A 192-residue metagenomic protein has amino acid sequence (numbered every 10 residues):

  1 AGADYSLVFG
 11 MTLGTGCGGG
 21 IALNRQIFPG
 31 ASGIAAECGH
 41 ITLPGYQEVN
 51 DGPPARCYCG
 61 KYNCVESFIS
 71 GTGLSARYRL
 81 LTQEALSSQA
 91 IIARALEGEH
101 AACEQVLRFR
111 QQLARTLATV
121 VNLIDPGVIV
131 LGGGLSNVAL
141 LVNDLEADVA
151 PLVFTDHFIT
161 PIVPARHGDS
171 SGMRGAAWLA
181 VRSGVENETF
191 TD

Functional and structural regions predicted by a protein language model:
A1-Y5, G45-D192: ATP-binding/phosphotransfer module of carbohydrate and carboxylate kinases, centering on a glycine-rich
Y5-F68: Glycine-rich phosphate-binding loop of actin/hexokinase-like ATP-binding domains
